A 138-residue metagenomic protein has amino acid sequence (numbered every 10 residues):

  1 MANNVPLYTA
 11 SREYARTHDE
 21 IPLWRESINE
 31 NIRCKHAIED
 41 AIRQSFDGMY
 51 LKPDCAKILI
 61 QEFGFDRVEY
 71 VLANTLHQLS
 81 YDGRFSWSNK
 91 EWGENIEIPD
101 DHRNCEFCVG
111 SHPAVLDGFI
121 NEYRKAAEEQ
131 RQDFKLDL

Functional and structural regions predicted by a protein language model:
A2-V5: N-terminal acidic, proline/glycine-rich, low-complexity intrinsically disordered segments
H36, F46-G118: Acidic, low-complexity, intrinsically disordered interaction modules
A37-A41: Positively charged, polyanion-binding regions of nucleic-acid-associated proteins
F119-I120, A126-A127, R131: Mixed-charge, Lys/Arg-enriched low-complexity segments
Q132-L138: Non-Sec secretion/translocation targeting segments of pathogen effectors
